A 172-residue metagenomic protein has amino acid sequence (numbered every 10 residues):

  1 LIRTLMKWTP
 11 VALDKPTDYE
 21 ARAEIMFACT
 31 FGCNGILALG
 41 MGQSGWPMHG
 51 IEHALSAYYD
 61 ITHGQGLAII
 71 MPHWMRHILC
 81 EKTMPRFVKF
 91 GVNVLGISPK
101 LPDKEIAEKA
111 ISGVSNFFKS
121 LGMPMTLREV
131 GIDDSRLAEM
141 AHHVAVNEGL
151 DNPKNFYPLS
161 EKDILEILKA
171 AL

Functional and structural regions predicted by a protein language model:
L1-G113: Active-site segments that bind and position negatively charged phosphate/pyrophosphate groups
V94-L172: C-terminal charged capping/lid subdomain of soluble metabolic enzymes
